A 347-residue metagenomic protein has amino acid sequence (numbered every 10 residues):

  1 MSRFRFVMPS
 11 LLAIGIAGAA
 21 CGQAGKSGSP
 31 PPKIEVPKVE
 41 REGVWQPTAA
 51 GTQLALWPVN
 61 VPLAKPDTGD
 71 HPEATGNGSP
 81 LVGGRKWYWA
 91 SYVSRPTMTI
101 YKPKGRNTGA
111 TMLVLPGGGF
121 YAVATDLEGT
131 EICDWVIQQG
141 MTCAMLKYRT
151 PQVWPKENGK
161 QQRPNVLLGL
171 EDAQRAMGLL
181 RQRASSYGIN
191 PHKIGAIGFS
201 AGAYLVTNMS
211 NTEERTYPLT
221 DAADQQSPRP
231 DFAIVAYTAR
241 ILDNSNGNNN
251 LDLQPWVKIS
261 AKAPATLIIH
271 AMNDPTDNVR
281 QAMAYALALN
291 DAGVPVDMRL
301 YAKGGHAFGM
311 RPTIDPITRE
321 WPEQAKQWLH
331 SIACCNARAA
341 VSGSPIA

Functional and structural regions predicted by a protein language model:
P32-R106: N-terminal cap/lid segment of alpha/beta-hydrolase-fold proteins
T108-G117: Short beta-strand element of the alpha/beta-hydrolase
G119-E128, M145-L168, S210-E214, D243-N246 (+1 more regions): Cap/lid segment of the alpha/beta-hydrolase catalytic domain
D126-A144: Short amphipathic alpha-helix adjacent to the substrate-entry channel of hydrolases
L168-A261, I346: Primarily recognizes the serine-hydrolase "nucleophile elbow" in alpha/beta-hydrolase and SGNH/GDSL folds
I268-H270, D274: Short beta-strand/loop motif that positions the catalytic acidic residue of the alpha/beta-hydrolase fold
P275-Q281: Conserved alpha/beta-hydrolase "acid-adjacent" motif
M283-A347: C-terminal catalytic histidine-bearing segment of alpha/beta-hydrolase fold enzymes
